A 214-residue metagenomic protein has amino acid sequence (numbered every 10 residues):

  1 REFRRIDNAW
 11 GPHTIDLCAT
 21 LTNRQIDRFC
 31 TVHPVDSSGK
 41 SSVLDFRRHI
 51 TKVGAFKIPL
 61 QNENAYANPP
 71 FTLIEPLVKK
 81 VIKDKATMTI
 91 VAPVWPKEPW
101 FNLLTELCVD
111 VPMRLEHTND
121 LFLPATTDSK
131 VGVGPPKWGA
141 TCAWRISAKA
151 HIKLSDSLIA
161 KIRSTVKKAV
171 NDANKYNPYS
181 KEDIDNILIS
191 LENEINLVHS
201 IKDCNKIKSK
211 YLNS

Functional and structural regions predicted by a protein language model:
R1-A67, F71-S214: Class I S-adenosyl-L-methionine
